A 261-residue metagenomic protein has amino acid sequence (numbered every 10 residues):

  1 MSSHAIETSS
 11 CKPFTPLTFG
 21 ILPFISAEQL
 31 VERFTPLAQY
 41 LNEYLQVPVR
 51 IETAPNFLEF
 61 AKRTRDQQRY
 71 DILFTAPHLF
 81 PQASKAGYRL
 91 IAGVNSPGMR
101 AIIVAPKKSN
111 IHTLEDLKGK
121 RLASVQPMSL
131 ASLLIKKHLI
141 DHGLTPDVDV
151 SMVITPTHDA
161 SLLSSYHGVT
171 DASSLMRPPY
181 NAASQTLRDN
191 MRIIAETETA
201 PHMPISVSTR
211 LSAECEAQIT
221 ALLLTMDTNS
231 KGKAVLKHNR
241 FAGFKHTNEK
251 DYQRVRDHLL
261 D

Functional and structural regions predicted by a protein language model:
I6-P77: Extracytoplasmic small-molecule ligand-binding "clamshell" domains of the periplasmic binding protein/Venus flytrap
T18-F24, S96-A105, T186-L223, D227 (+1 more regions): Periplasmic-binding protein-like
L22-Y40, H78, M99-L163, H167 (+1 more regions): Bilobed "Venus flytrap"/periplasmic-binding protein-like clamshell domains and structurally analogous long
N42, Q46, R65-D66, I140 (+3 more regions): Sec-exported extracytoplasmic/periplasmic mature domains
I51-R63, D147-L163, T199-P201: Short helix-initiation/N-cap motifs at beta->coil->alpha
L58-I72, K85-A86, E115, H158-S174: Short helices/loops that flank or line small-molecule/ion binding pockets
A76-A86, D141, S164-M191: A ligand-binding cleft/hinge motif common to bilobed small-molecule-binding domains
P81-V104: Glycine/small-residue-rich loop that forms an oxyanion/phosphate-binding "nest" at active or ligand-binding sites
